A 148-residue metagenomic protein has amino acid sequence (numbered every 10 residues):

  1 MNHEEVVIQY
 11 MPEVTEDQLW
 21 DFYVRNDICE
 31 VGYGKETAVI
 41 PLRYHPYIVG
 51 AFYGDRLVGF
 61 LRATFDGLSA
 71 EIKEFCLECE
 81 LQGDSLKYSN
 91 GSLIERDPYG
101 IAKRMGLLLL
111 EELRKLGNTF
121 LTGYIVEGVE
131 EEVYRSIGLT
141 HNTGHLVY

Functional and structural regions predicted by a protein language model:
M1-G34, H145: Short amphipathic alpha-helix that is part of the acyltransferase structural core
V24-G54: Active-site rim helix/loop that mediates acceptor-substrate recognition in acyltransferases
G50, R56-T64, S69-C76: Conserved beta-strand in the GNAT
E78-E80, L93-I94, V126: Residue-level recognition of the GNAT/N-acetyltransferase active site
G83-E111: Conserved acetyl-CoA-binding loop-helix of GNAT-fold acetyltransferases
L113-E127: Conserved GNAT acetyl-CoA-binding A-motif
Y124, R135, T140-Y148: Conserved catalytic-core motifs of GNAT/GCN5-like acyltransferases
